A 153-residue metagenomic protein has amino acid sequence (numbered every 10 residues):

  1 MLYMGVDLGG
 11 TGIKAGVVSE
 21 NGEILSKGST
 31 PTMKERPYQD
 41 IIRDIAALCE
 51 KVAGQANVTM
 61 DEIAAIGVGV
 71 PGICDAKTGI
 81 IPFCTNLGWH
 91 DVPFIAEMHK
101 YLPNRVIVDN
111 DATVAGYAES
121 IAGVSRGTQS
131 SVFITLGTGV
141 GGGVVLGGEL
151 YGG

Functional and structural regions predicted by a protein language model:
L2-A47, I80-I81, L150: Short glycine-rich, Thr/Ser-proximal phosphate-binding strand/loop in the N-terminal lobe of ATP-dependent enzymes
Y3, I107-D109, G141: Structural detector of well-ordered beta-strand residues that form the stable sheet scaffold of enzyme domains
D7, D111, G137: Active-site glycine-centered loops adjacent to acidic/histidine catalytic or metal-binding residues that shape
T11, P71-I73, G137-G139: Short glycine-rich anion-binding loops that position phosphate/pyrophosphate groups of nucleotides and phosphorylated
V17, D75, V144-L146: Conserved hydrophobic "DFG−1" position in protein kinase catalytic cores
E20, V70, L146-G147: A cytosolic small-molecule/anion-sensing beta-strand core signal
Y38-A46, E50, G54, E62-I66 (+1 more regions): Glycine-rich phosphate-binding loop and adjoining helix at the ATP-binding site of ATP-dependent phosphoryl-transfer
R126-G153: Glycine-rich phosphate-binding loop of actin/hexokinase-like ATP-binding domains
